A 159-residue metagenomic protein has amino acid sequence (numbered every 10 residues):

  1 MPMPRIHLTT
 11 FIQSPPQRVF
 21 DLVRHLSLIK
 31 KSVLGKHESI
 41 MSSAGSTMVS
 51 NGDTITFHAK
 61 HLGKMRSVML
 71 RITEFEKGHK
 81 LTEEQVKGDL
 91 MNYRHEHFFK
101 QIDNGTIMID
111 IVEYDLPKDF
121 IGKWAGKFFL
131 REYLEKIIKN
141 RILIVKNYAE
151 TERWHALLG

Functional and structural regions predicted by a protein language model:
M1-S46, S50: Hydrophobic ligand-binding cavity/cleft-lining segments
R5-H7, M65-M69, N92-H95: Short, surface-exposed coil-to-beta transition loops
H7-Q13, H58, R71, F98-K100 (+1 more regions): Generic structural detector for well-ordered beta-strands
I12-S14, H61-G63, E74, D89 (+1 more regions): Beta-strand elements of well-folded, non-transmembrane domains
P15-Q17, E74-K80, F98-I107: A short, structured loop/turn motif at beta-sheet edges
Q17-D21, Q101-N104, K139, L143 (+1 more regions): Replace "anionic and nucleotidyl ligands
I40-K87, N140-Y148, W154-G159: Glycine-rich portal/gate segments that line the openings of hydrophobic small-molecule binding cavities
E84-K136, A156: Beta-strand/loop substructures that line and gate deep hydrophobic ligand-binding cavities in soluble
